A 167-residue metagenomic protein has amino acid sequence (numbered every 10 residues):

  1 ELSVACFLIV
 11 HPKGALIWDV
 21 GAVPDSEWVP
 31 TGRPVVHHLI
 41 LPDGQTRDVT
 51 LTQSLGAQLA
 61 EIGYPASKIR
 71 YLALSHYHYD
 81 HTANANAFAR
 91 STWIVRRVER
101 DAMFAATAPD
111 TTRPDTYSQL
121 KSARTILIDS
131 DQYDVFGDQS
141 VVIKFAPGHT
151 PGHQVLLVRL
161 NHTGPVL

Functional and structural regions predicted by a protein language model:
E1-A57, V155-L167: Conserved beta-strand hairpin/beta-sheet module of binuclear metal-dependent hydrolase folds, prominently
C6-V10, S130-N161: Core dinuclear metal-dependent hydrolase active-site scaffold
I17-G21, R70-H76, R96, K144-G148 (+1 more regions): Active-site neighborhood of phospho(di)ester-bond hydrolases with catalytic His/Asp-centered motifs
D19, W28-T31, N84-F88, F104-A106: Short, solvent-exposed loop/turn and secondary-structure capping segments
S26-E27, A102-A105, F136, P151-Q154: Short acidic/glycine-rich loop or secondary-structure boundary segments that cap or lie
T31-I94: Active-site metal-binding motif and surrounding structural segment of the metallo-beta-lactamase
T46-K68, R96-F145: Metallo-beta-lactamase
Y77-A83, D101, T150-Q154: Active-site environment of divalent metal-dependent phosphoester hydrolases
